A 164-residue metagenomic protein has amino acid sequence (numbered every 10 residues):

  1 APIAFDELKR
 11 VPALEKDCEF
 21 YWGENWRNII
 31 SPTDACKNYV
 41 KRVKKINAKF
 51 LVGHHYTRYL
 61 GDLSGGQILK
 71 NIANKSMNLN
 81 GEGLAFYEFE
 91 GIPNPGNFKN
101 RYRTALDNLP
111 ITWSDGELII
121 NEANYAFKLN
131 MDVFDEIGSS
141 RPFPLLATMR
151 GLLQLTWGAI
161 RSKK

Functional and structural regions predicted by a protein language model:
A1-K164: Metal- and O2-centered redox machinery and metal/ROS homeostasis
